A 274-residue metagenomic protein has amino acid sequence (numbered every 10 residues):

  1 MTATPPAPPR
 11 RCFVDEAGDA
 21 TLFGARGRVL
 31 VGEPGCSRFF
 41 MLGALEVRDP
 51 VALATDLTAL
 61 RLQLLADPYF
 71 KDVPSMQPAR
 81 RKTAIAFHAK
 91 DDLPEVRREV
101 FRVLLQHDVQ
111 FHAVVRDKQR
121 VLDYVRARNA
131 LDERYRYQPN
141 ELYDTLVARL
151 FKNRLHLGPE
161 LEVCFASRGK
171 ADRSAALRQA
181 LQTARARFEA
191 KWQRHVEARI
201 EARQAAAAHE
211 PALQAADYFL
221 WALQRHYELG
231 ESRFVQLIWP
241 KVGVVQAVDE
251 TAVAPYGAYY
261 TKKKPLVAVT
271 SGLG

Functional and structural regions predicted by a protein language model:
M1-G274: Phosphate-ester processing/binding pockets and catalytic centers
